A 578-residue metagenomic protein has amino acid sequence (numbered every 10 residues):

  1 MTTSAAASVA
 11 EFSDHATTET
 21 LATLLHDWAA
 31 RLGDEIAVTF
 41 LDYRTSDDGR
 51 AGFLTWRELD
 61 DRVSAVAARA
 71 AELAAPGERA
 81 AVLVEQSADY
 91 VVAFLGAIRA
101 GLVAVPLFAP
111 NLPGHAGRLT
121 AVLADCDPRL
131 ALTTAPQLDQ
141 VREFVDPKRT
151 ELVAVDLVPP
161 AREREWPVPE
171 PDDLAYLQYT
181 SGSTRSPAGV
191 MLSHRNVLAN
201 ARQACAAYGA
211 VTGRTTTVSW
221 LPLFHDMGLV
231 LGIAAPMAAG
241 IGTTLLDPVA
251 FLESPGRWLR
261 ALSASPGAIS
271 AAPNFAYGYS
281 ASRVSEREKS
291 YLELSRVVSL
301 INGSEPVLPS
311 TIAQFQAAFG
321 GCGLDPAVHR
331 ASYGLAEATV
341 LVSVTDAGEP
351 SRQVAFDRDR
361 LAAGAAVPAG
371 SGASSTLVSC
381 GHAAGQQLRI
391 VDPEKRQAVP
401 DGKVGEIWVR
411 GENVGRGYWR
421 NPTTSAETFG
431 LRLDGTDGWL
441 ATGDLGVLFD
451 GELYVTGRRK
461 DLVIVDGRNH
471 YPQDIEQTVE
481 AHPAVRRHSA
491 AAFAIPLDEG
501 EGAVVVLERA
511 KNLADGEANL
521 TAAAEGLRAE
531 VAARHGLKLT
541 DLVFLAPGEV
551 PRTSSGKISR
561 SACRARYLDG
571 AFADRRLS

Functional and structural regions predicted by a protein language model:
G33-I36, R162-S186, N196, N200 (+1 more regions): Conserved pre-ATP/AMP-binding loop-to-beta segment of ANL
V38-A74, E78-V91, L112-T120, V168 (+1 more regions): Conserved AMP-binding/adenylate-forming core of the ANL superfamily
A131, S263, S270, G411 (+4 more regions): AMP-binding/adenylate-forming catalytic core of the ANL superfamily
N200-T216, D226-A268, R283-R287: Conserved AMP-binding/adenylation subdomain of ANL enzymes
G267-A271, R283-A373, Q387-R389, K395-R396: Gly/Ser/Thr-rich phosphate-binding loop
D359-L377, Q397, V414-G443, E476: Conserved ANL (AMP-binding/adenylate-forming) active-site segment centered on the GW(Y/F)…HTG consensus within
A365-H382, Q387-W408, D450: Conserved beta-loop-beta connector loops within the AMP-binding
S489-F493, V504-V505, R528-S578: Conserved C-terminal "lid"/linker of ANL adenylate-forming enzymes
